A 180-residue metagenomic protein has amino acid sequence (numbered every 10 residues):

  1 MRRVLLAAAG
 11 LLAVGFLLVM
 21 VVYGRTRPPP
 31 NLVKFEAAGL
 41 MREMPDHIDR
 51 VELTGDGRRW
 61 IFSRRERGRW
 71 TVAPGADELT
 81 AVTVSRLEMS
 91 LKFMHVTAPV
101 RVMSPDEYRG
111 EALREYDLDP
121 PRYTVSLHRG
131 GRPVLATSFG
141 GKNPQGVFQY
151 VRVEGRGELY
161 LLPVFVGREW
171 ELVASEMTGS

Functional and structural regions predicted by a protein language model:
M1-S180: A short-motif feature that recognizes glycine-rich, charge-decorated loops that bind or process nucleotide phosphates
